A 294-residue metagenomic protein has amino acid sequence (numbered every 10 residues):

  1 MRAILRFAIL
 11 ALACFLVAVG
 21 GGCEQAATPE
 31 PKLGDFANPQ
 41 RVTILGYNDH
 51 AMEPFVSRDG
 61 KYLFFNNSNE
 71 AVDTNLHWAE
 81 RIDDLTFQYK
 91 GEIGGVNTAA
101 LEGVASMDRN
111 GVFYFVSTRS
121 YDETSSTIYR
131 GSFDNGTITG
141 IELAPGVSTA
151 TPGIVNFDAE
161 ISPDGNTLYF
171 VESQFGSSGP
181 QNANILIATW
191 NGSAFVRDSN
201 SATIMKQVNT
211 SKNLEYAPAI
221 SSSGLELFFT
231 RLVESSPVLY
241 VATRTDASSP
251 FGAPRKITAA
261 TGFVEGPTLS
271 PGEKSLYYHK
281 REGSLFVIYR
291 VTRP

Functional and structural regions predicted by a protein language model:
M1-I9: Bacterial N-terminal signal peptides that target proteins for export
A8-A18: Bacterial N-terminal signal peptides
V19-C23: N-terminal Sec signal peptide cleavage junction
A27-P294: Short, conserved micro-motifs composed of acidic
